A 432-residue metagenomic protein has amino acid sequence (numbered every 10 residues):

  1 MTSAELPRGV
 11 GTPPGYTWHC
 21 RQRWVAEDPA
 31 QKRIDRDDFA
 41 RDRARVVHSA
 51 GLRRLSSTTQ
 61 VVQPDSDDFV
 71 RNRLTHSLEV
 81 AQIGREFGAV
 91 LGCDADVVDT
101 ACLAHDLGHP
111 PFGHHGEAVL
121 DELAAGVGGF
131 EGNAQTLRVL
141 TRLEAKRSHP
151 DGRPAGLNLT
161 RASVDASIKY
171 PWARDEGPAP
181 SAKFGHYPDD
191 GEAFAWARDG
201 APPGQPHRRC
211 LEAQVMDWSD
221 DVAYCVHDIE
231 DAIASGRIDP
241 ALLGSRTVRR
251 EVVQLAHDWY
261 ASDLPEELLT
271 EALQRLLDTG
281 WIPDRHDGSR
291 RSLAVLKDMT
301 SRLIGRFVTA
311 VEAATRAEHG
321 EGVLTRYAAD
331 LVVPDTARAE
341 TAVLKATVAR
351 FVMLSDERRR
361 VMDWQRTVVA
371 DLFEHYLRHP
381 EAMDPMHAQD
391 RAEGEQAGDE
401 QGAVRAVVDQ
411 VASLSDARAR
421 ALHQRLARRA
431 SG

Functional and structural regions predicted by a protein language model:
M1-V25, P29-Q31, R366-H379, D390-G432: Acidic, carboxylate-rich catalytic segments that either coordinate divalent cations
T2-I34, V47-R53, Q82-R85, V90 (+3 more regions): Sequence-structural signature of the catalytic-core scaffold of metal-dependent phosphohydrolases that act on
A40-R41: N- or domain-start disorder-to-order transition segments that initiate the globular core
L55-V62: Residues forming anionic-ligand binding surfaces in small-molecule and nucleic-acid pockets of primarily soluble enzymes
S66-V97, P203: Alpha-helical phosphate/pyrophosphate-handling elements in metalloenzyme active cores
F69-H76, D96, G108-F112, G128-G132 (+10 more regions): Secondary-structure capping and boundary motifs in well-ordered enzyme cores
V98-L103, D217: Short alpha-helical catalytic segment bearing the HExxH-like zincin motif of zinc-dependent metalloproteases
H257-D390, E395, D399-G402, A421 (+1 more regions): C-terminal subdomains that position terminal phosphate/3'-OH groups for nucleotidyl transfer/ligation, primarily on
